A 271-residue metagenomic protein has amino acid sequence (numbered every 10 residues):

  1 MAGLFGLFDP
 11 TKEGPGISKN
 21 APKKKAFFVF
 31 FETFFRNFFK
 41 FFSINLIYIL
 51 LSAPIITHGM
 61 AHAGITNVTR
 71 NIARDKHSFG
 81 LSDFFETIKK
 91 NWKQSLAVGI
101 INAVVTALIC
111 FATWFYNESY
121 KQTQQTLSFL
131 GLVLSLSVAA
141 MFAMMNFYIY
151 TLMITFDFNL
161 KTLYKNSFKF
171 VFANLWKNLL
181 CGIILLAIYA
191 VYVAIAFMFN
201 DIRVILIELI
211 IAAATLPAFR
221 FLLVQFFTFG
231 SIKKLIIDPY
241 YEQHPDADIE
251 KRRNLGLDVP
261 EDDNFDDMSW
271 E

Functional and structural regions predicted by a protein language model:
M1-K121, S128-L132, M144-F147, L152-G182 (+1 more regions): Helix-coil boundary and N-terminal low-complexity module in membrane systems
S137-A143: A structural motif
